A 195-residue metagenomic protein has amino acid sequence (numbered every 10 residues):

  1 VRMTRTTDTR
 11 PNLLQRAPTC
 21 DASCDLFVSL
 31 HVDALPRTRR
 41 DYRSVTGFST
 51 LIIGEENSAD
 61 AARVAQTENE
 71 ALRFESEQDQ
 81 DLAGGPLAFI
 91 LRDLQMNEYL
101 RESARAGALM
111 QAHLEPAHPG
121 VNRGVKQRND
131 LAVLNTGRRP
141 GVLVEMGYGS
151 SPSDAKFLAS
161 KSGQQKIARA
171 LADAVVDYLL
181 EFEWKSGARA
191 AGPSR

Functional and structural regions predicted by a protein language model:
V1-R195: Active-site-proximal helix/loop segments of hydrolytic enzymes
